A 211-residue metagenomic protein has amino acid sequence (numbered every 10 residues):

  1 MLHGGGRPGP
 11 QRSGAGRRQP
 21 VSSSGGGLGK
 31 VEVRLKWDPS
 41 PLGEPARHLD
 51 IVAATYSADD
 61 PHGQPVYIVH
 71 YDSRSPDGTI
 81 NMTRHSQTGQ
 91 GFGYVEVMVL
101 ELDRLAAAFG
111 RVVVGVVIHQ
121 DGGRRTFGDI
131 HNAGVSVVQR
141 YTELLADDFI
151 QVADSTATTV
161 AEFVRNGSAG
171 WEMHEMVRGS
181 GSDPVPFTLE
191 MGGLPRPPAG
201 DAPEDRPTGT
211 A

Functional and structural regions predicted by a protein language model:
M1-A211: Intrinsic-disorder/low-complexity signal
